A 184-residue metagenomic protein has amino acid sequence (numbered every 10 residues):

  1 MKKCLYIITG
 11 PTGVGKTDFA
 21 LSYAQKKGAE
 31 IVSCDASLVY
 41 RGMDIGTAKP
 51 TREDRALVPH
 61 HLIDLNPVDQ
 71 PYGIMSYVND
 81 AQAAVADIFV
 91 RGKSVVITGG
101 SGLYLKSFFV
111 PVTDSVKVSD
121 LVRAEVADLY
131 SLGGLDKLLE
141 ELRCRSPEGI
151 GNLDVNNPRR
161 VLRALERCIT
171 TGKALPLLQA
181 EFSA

Functional and structural regions predicted by a protein language model:
M1-A184: Phosphate/pyrophosphate-binding catalytic cores of soluble transferases and nucleic-acid-acting enzymes
